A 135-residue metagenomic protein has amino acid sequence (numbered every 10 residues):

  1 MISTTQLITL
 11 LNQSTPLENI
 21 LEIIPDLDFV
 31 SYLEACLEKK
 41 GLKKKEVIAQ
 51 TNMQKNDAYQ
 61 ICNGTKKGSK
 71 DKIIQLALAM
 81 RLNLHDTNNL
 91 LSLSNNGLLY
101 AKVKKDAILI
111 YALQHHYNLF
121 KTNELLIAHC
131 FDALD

Functional and structural regions predicted by a protein language model:
I2-T9, I20, N88-Y117: Short, charged recognition helix plus adjacent turn of helix-turn-helix-like nucleic-acid-binding domains
L10-K43, K121-L134: A short, Lys/Arg-rich alpha-helix, primarily the initiator
L37, I48, A77: The alpha-helix within a helix-turn-helix
K43-Q50: Short alpha-helical "recognition helix" segments of helix-turn-helix
K45, N56, H85: Key DNA-contact positions within bacterial/archaeal DNA-binding proteins
N52-G68, L93-N95: Recognition helix of helix-turn-helix/homeodomain-like DNA-binding domains that insert into the DNA major groove
T65-L78: Short, basic-rich loop-to-helix N-cap that marks the start of a DNA-contacting helix
A79-M80, K104-A133: Long, compositionally biased
